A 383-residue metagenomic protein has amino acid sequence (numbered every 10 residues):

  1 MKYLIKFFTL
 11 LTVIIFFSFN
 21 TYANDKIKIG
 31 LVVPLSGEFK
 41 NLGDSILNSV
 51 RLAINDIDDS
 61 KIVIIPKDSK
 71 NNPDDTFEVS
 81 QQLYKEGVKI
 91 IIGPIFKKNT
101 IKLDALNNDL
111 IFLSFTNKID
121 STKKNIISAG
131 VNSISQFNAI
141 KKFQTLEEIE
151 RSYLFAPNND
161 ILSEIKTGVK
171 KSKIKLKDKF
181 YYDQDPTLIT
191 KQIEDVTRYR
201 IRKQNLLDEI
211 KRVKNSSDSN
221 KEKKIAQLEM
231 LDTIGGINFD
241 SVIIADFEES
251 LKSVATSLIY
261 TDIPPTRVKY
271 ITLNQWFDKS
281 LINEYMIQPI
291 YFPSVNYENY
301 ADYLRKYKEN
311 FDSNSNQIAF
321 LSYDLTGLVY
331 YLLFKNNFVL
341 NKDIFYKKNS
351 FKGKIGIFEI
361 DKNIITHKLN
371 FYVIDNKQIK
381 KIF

Functional and structural regions predicted by a protein language model:
F8-F16: Bacterial N-terminal signal peptides
T21-D25: Boundary at the C-terminal end of the N-terminal hydrophobic targeting segment
L31-N48, K67-S69: Extracytoplasmic "Venus flytrap"
N41-D58, D75, D160-K177, Q192-D195: Short, solvent-exposed amphipathic alpha-helices that sit in or adjacent to ligand/effector-binding or catalytic
I62-Y84, Q136-A139, D185-T197, K221-L228: Structural motif
I90-K179: Extracytoplasmic ligand/sensor domains, especially the bilobed periplasmic-binding protein
I174, D195-K203, L207-E209, V213-K221 (+2 more regions): Extracellular/periplasmic periplasmic-binding protein-like sensory domains
D312-Y323, L328-I382: Segments of small-molecule ligand-sensing domains
